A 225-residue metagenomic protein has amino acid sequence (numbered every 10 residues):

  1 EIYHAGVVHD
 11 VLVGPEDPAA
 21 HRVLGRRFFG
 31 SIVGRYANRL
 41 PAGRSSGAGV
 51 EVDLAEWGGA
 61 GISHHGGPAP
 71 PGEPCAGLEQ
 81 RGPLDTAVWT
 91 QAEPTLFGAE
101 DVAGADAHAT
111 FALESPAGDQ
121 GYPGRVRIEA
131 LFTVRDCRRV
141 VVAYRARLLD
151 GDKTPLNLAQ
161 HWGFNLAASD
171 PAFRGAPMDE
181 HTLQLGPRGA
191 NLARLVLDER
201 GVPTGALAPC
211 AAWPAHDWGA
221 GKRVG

Functional and structural regions predicted by a protein language model:
E1-G225: An exposed, glycine/acidic-rich loop-and-rim segment of catalytic or binding clefts
